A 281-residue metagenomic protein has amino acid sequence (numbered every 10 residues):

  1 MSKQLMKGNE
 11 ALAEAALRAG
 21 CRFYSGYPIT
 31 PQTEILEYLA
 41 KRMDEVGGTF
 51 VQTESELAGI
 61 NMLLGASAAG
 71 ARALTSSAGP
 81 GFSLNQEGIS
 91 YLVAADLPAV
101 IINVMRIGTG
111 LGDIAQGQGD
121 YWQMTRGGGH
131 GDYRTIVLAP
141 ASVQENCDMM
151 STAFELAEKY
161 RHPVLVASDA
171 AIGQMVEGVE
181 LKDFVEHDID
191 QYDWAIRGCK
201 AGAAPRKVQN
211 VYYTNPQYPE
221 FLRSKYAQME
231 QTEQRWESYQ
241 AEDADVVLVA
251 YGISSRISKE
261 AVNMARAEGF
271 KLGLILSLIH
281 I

Functional and structural regions predicted by a protein language model:
M1-G127, R134, S142: Thiamine diphosphate
K7-A11, R223-V246, K259, N263: Glycine-/acidic-rich phosphate or pyrophosphate-binding loops and their flanking alpha/beta elements
Q32, R161-S238: Conformationally flexible catalytic loops at phosphate/diphosphate-handling active centers
A40-E45, E260-L274: Short helix-loop-beta junction
N85, M175-V176, I257-K259: Short helix/loop capping segments that flank catalytic or ligand/cofactor-binding pockets
R106-G108, S168-M175, G252-S254: Glycine-rich beta-alpha junction loops
A115-D169: Conserved thiamine diphosphate
H280-I281: Conserved small/polar residues in nucleotide/adenosyl-binding loops
